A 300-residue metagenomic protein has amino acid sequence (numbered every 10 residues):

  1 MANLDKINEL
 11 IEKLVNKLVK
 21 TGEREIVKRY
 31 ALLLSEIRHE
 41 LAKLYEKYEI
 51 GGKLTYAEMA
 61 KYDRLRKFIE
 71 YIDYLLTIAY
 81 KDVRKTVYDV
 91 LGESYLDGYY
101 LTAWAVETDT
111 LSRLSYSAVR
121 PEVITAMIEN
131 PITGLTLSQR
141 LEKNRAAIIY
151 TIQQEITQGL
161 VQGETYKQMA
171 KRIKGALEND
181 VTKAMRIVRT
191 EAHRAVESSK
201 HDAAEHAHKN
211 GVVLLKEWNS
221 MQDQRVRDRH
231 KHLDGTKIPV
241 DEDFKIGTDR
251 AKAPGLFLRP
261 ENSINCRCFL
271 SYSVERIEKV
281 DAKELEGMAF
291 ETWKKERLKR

Functional and structural regions predicted by a protein language model:
M1-E178, S273-R300: N-terminal leader/targeting and assembly helices and adjacent pre-domain segments
N179, K183-L285: Acidic, glycine-rich two-metal-ion catalytic cores of nucleic acid-processing enzymes
